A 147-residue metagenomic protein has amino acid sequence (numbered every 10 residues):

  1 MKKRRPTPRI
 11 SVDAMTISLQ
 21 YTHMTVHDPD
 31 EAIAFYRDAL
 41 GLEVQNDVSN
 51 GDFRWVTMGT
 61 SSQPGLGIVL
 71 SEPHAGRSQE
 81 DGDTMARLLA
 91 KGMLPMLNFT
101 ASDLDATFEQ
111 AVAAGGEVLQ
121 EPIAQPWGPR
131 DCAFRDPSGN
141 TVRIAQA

Functional and structural regions predicted by a protein language model:
K2-R4, P8-H23, E43-R135, A145-A147: Vicinal oxygen chelate
V26-E31: Short acidic-aromatic low-complexity motifs
A32-R37, A111, G139: Conserved active-site tyrosine of GNAT-family acetyltransferases
